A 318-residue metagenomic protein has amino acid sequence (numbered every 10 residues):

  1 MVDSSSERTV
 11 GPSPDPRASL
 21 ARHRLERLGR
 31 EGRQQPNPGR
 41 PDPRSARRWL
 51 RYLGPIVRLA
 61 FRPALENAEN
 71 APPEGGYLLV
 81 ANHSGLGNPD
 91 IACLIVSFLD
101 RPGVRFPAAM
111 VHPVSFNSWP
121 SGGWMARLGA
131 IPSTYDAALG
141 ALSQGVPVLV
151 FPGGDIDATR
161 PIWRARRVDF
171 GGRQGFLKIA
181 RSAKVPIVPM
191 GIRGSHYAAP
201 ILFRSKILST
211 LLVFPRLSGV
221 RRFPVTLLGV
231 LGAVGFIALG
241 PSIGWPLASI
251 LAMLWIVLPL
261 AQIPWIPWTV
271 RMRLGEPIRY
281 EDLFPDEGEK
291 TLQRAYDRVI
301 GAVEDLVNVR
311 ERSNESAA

Functional and structural regions predicted by a protein language model:
V2-R48, G140-A318: Non-catalytic C-terminal accessory region of glycerolipid acyltransferases and related lyso-lipid remodeling enzymes
A46, R51-H83: Helix-to-loop junction immediately C-terminal to a conserved catalytic motif
P55, E69-N70, G122, L139-G140 (+1 more regions): Short secondary-structure boundary/capping segments
R58-A60, V104, S182: Short, well-ordered coil/turn elements that cap or connect secondary structure elements
R62, G76, F106, T269-R271 (+1 more regions): A residue-level signal for beta-strand positions that form part of recognition/binding surfaces within mature
P63-E66, V96, Y135-D136, P259: A generic local structural motif
L65, A109, A130-P132, I187 (+1 more regions): Conserved beta-strand scaffold positions in the cores of enzyme catalytic domains, especially in NTP/NDP-utilizing
P73-A138, Q144, D155-G172, L212: Catalytic core of membrane glycerolipid acyltransferases/transacylases, capturing the structured, soluble-facing
